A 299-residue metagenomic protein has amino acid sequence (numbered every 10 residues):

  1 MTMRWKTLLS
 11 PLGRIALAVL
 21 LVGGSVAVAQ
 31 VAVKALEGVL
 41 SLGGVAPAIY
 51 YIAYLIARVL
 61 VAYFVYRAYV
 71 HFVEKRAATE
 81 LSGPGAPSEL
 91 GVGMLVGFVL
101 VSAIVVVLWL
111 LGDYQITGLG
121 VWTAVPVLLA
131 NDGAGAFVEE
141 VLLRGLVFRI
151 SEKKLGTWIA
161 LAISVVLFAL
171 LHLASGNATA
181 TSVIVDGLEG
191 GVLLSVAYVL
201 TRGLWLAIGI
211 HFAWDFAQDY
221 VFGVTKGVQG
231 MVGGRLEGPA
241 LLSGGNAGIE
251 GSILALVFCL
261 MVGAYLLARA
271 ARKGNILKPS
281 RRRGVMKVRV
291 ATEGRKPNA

Functional and structural regions predicted by a protein language model:
M1-A77, D219-A299: N-terminal, membrane-interfacial amphipathic/helix-forming hydrophobic leader that caps and precedes the first
A16-L20, I52, L90-L95, V125-L129 (+4 more regions): Hydrophobic alpha-helical transmembrane segments
G23-A27, V101-V107, V165-A174, F212-V221: Aromatic-anchored segments of alpha-helical transmembrane domains
V31-A53, H71-V141, F148-K153, P279 (+1 more regions): Juxtamembrane helix-loop-helix connectors linking adjacent transmembrane helices in multi-pass membrane enzymes
V101-I104, D132, A136, G156-L173 (+1 more regions): Small-polar-interrupted transmembrane alpha-helices in polytopic inner-membrane proteins
T117-L129, N177-L188, I249: Juxtamembrane helix-entry segments on the extracytoplasmic side of multipass membrane proteins
V138-I163, L167, V196-G203: Membrane-interface helix/loop boundary segments of multi-pass membrane proteins
V183-L241: Functionally important transmembrane alpha-helices
